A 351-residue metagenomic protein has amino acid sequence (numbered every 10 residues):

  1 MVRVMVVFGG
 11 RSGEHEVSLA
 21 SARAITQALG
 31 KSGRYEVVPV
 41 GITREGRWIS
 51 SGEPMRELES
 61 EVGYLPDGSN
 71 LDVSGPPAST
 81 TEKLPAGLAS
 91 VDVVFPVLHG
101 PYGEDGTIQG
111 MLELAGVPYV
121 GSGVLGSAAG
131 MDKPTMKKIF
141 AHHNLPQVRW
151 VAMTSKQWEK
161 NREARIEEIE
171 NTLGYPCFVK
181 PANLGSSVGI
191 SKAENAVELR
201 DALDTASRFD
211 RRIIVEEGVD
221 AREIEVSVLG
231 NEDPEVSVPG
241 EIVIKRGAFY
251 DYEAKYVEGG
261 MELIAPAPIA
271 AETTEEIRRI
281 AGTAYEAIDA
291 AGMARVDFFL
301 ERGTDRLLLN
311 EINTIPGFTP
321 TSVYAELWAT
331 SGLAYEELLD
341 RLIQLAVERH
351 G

Functional and structural regions predicted by a protein language model:
M1-V120, V124-L125, A129-T135, H142 (+3 more regions): ATP-binding N-terminal substructure of ATP-dependent carboxylate-amine bond-forming enzymes
V2, F8-R11, N144, A270-G351: ATP-dependent carboxylate activation and anion-phosphoryl transfer catalytic cores that bind Mg-ATP to form
V2-F8, S12-G13, A20, Q27 (+2 more regions): Active-site nucleotide/adenylate-binding loops and adjacent lid/helix of ATP-dependent enzymes
V37, P118-Y119, Q147, C177 (+1 more regions): Hydrophobic beta-strand scaffold residues
S90-D92, G116, G174, D210 (+1 more regions): Residue-level detector of structured alpha->beta connecting loops
G110-Y119, N195, R200, T330-L333: A glycine- and small-aliphatic-rich helix-loop capping segment at beta-alpha/alpha-beta transitions that lines
E194-R279, G303-L308: Phosphate-binding site of ATP-dependent enzymes
